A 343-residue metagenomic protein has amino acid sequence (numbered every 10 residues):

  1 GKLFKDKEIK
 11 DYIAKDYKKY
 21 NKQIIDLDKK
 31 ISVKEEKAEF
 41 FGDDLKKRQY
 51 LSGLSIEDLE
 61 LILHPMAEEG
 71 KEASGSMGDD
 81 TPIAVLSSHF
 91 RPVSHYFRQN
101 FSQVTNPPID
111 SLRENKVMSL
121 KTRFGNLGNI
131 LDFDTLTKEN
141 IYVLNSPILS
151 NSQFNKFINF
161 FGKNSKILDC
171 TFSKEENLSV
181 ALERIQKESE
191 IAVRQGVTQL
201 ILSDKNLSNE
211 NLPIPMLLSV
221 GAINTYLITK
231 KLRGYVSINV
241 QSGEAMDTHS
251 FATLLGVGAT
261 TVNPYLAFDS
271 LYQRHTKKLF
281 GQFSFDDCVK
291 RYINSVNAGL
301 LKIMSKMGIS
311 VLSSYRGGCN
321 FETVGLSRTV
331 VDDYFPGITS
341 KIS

Functional and structural regions predicted by a protein language model:
K2-S179, E188-A192, G196-Q199, S250-A252 (+2 more regions): Flexible, glycine-rich loop/tail regions that form catalytic "lids" or insertion modules at the edges of active sites
P82, S203-L212, S237-E244: Conserved short loop/turn motifs at secondary-structure junctions
K205-L207, G243, A259, L266-D269: Short, ordered loop/turn segments at secondary-structure junctions
L212-I238, R291-A298, K302: Alpha-helix-loop-beta-strand connector modules within alpha/beta enzyme cores
A222-G234, F268-K290: Glycine-/small-residue-rich beta-strand-loop submotif within the FAD-binding core of flavoenzymes
G234-G243, S314-G318: Beta-strand segments within the central parallel beta-sheet cores of soluble alpha/beta enzyme folds
E244-G258: Catalytic cores of alpha/beta
